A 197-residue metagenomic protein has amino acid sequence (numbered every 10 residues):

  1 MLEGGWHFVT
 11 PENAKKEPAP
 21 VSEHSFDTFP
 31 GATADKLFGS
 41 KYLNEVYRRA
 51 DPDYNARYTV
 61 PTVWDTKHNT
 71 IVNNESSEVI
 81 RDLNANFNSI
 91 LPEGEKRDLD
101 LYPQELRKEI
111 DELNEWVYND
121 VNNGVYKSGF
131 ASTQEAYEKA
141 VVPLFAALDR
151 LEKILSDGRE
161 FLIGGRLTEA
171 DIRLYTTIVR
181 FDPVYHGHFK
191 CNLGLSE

Functional and structural regions predicted by a protein language model:
M1-L162: GST-like domain detector, emphasizing the conserved glutathione-binding G-site in the N-terminal thioredoxin-like
E12, E105-L106, G165-R166, D171 (+1 more regions): Solvent-exposed, flexible loop/coil residues
E135-E138, H186-S196: Acidic, serine/threonine/proline-rich low-complexity intrinsically disordered regions
L162-F189: GST superfamily/GST-like fold recognition
Y175, S196-E197: Short, well-ordered coil↔helix boundary/capping segments
